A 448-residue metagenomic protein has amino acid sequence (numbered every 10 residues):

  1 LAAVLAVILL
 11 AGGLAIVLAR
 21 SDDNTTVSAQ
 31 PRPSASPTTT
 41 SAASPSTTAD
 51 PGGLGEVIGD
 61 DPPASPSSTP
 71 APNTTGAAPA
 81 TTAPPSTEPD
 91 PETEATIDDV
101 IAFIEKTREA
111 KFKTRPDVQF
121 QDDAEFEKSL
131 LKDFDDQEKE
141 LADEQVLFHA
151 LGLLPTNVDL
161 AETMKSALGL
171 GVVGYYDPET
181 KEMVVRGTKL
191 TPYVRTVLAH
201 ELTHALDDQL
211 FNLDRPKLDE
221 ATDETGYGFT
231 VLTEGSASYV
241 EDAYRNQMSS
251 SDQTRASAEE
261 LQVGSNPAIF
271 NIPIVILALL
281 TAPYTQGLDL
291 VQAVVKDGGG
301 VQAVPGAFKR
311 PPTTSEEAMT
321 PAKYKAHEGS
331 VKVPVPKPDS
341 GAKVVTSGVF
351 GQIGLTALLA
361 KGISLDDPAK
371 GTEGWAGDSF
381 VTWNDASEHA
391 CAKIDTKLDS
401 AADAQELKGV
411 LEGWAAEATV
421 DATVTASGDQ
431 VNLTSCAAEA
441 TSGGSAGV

Functional and structural regions predicted by a protein language model:
G12-S34: C-terminal region of N-terminal signal peptides and the immediate post-cleavage residues of exported proteins
T26-P51, P63-T87: Extracellular mucin-like PTS domains
A95-P192: Auxiliary, metal-adjacent structural segments of Zn-dependent hydrolase domains
I104, T196-L213, E234-S238, V291 (+1 more regions): Active-site recognition of the HExxH zinc-binding catalytic motif
E182-A199, T222-F229: Short pre-active-site segment immediately N-terminal to the catalytic Zn-binding motif
D208-D214, L218-E259: Post-HExxH zinc-binding segment in Zn-dependent metallohydrolases
A268-H389, D395: Pan-zinc metallopeptidase signature
A376-S379, W383-V448: C-terminal soluble interaction/assembly domains
